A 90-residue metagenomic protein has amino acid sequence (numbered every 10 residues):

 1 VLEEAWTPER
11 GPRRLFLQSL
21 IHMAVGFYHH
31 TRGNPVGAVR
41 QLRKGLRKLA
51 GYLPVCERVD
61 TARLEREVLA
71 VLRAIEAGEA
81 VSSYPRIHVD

Functional and structural regions predicted by a protein language model:
V1-E3: Helix-turn-helix repeat elements of alpha-solenoid scaffolds
E9, R14-F16: Residue signature of alpha-solenoid helical repeat architecture, marking inter-repeat boundaries and helix-start
L20-F27: Residue-level recognition of tetratricopeptide repeat
N34-L53: TPR/TPR-like (Sel1-like) alpha-helical repeat modules
P54-A77: TPR/TPR-like alpha-solenoid helical repeat scaffolds
A77-D90: A hydrophobic membrane-anchoring alpha-helix module
